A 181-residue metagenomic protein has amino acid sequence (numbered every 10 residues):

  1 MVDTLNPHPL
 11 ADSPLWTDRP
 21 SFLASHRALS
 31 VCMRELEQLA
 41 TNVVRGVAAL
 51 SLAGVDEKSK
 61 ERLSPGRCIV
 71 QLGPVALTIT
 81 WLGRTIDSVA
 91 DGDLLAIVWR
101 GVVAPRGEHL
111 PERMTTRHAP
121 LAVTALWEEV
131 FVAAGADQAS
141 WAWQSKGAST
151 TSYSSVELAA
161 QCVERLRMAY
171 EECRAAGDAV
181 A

Functional and structural regions predicted by a protein language model:
M1-L15: Acidic, low-complexity proline/glycine-rich segments
M1-T4, M33, D178-A181: Polar low-complexity intrinsically disordered regions
N6, L10, T41-V44, A48 (+3 more regions): Generic surface-pattern signal
D12-L63: Contiguous, amphipathic alpha-helical segments that mediate oligomerization or scaffolding in large protein assemblies
G66-A181: Intrinsic disorder/low-complexity polar-acidic segments
